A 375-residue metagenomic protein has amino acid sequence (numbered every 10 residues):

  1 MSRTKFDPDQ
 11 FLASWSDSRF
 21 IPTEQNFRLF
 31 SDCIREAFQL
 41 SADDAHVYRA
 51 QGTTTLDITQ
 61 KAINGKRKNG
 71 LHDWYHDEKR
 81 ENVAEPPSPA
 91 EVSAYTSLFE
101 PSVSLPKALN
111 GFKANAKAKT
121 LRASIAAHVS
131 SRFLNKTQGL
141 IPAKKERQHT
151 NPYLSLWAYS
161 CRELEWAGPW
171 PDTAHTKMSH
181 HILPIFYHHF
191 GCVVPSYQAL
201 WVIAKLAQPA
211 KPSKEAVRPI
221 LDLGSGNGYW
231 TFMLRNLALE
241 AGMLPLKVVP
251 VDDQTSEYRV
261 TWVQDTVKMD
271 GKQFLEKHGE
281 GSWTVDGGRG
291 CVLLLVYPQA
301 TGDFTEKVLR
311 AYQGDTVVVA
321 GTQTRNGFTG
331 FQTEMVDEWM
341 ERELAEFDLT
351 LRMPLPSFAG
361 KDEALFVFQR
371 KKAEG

Functional and structural regions predicted by a protein language model:
M1-V194, I203-L206: Intrinsically disordered, low-complexity glycine/charged-rich regulatory or linker segments that flank or connect
R3-F11, S16, Q254-E257, T261-G375: Domain-level detector for long C-terminal conserved domains
V202-V217, T284-G287: Glycine-rich helix-loop-beta junction characteristic of Rossmann-like nucleotide cofactor-binding loops
E215-V217, P245, R289-G290, G314: A general structural motif
A216-G226: Conserved class I S-adenosyl-L-methionine
R235, L239: Gly/Ala-rich phosphate-binding loop of Rossmann-like dinucleotide-binding domains, activating on the conserved
K247-D252: Conserved SAM-binding motif I beta-strand of class I
